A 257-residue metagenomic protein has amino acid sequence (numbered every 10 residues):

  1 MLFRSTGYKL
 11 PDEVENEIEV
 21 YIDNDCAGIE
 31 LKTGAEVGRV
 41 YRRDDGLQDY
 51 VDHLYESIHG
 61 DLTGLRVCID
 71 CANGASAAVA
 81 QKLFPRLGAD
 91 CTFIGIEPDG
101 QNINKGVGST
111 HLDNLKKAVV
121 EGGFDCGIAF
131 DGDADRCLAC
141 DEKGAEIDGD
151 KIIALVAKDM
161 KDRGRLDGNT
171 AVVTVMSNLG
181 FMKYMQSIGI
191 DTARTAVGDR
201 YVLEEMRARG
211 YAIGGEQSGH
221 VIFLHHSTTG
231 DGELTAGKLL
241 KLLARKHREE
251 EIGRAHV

Functional and structural regions predicted by a protein language model:
M1-L2, H256: Short, small-residue-biased leader/transition segments that mark boundaries at the very start of proteins
F3-G122: Gly/Ser/Thr-enriched, mixed-charge loops and adjacent short helices that form phosphate/oxyanion-binding elements
F3-S5, F130-K143, G214: Active-site microenvironments of hydrolase-like enzyme catalytic domains
D12-V51, E56, K143-G215, I222-F223: Proline/glycine-rich low-complexity loops and linkers
I18, L54, D70, L112-K116 (+6 more regions): Buried hydrophobic positions in well-ordered alpha/beta secondary-structure cores of metabolic enzymes
N73-A78, A134-D135, S177-L179: Gly/Ser/Thr-rich loops at beta-strand to alpha-helix junctions that form or flank small-molecule/cofactor-binding
F130-G132, E146-K151, S227-G230: Short glycine/threonine-rich catalytic loop with a Thr-x-Gly-x-Asp
D191, R207-R254: C-terminal catalytic subdomain
